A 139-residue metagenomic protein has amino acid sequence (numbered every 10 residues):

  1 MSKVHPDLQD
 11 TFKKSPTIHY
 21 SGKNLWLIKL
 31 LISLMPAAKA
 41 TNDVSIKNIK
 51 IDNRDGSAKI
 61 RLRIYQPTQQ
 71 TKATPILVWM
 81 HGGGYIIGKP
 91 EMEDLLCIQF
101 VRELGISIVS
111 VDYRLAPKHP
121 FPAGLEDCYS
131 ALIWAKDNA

Functional and structural regions predicted by a protein language model:
M1-I64: A glycine/proline-hinged amphipathic helix-loop "lid/cap" segment that gates access to hydrophobic ligand pockets
G56-S57, Q69-T71: Short strand-connecting beta-turns/loops that link adjacent beta-strands
L62, A73-G83: Short beta-strand element of the alpha/beta-hydrolase
G83-E103: Conserved HGGG/HGGXW glycine-rich cap/lid loop of the alpha/beta-hydrolase fold
K89-P90, L96, V109-A139: Catalytic nucleophile-loop/oxyanion-hole region of alpha/beta-hydrolase and closely related hydrolase-like folds
G105-S107: Structural signature of beta-strand start/N-cap positions in the alpha/beta core of ABC transporter nucleotide-binding
